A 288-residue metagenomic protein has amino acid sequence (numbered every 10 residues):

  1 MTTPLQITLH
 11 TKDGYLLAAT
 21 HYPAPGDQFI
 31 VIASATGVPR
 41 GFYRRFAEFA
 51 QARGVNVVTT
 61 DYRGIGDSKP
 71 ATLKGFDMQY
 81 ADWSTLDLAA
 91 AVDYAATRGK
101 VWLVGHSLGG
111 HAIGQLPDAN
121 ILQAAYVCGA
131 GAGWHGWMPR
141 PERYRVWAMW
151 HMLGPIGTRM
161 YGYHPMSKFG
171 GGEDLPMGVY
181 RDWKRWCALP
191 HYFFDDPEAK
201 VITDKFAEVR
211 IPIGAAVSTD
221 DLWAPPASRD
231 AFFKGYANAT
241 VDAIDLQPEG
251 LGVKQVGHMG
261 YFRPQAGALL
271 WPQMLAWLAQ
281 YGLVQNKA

Functional and structural regions predicted by a protein language model:
M1-Y22: N-terminal cap/lid segment of alpha/beta-hydrolase-fold proteins
D27, I32-V38: Active-site glycine-rich loops that stabilize anionic/oxyanionic intermediates across multiple enzyme folds
R40-L73: Conserved alpha/beta-hydrolase
D77-A96: Alpha/beta-hydrolase active-site loop
V104-H191: Alpha/beta-hydrolase-fold enzymes
V209, A215-V217: Short beta-strand/loop motif that positions the catalytic acidic residue of the alpha/beta-hydrolase fold
A224-G235: Short alpha-helix in the alpha/beta-hydrolase fold that links the catalytic acid
D242-A288: Catalytic active-site module of serine/aspartate enzymes centered on a nucleophile-bearing elbow/loop
